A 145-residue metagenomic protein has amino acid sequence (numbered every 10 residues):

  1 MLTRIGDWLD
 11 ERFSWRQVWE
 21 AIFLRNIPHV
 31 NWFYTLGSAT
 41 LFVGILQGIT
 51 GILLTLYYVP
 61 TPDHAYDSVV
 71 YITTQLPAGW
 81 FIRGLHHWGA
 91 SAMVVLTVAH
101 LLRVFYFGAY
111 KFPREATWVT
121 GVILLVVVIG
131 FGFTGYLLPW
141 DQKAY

Functional and structural regions predicted by a protein language model:
M1-Y145: Membrane-embedded alpha-helical bundles that constitute the cytochrome b-like, heme-associated redox core of multi-pass
